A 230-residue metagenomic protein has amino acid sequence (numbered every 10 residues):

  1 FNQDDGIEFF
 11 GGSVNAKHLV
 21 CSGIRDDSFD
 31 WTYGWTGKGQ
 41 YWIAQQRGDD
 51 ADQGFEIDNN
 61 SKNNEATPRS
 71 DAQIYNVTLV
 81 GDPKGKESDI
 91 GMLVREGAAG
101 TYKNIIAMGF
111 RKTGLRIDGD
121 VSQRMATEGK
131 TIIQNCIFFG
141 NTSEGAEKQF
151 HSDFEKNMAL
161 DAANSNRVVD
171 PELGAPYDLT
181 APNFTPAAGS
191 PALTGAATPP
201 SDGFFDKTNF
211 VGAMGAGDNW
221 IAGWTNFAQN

Functional and structural regions predicted by a protein language model:
F1-N230: Extracellular beta-rich repeat passengers
